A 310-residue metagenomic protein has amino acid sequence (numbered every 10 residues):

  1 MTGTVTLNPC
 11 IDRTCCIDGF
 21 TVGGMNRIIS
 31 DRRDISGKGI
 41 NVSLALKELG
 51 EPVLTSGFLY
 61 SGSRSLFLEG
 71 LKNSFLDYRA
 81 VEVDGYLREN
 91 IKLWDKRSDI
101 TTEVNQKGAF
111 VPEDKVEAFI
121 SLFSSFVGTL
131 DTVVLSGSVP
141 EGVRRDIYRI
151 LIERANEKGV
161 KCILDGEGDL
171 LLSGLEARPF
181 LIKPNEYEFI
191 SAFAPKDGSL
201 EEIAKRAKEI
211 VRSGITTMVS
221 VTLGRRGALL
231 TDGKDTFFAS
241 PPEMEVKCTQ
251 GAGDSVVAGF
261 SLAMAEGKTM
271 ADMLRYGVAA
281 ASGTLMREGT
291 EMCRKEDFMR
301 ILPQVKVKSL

Functional and structural regions predicted by a protein language model:
M1-G23: Positively charged, low-complexity intrinsically disordered leader regions
R27-L87, I301-Q304: Substrate-binding N-lobe of the ribokinase-like
L44, I91-L93, G227-T231: Short beta-strand scaffold segments in enzyme catalytic cores
K47, N156, A265: Gly/Ala-rich phosphate-binding loop of Rossmann-like dinucleotide-binding domains, activating on the conserved
L93-T129: Conserved phosphate-binding/catalytic loop of the ribokinase/pfkB sugar-kinase fold
E103-N105, L130-G137, D165, K183-E186: Short beta-strands and strand-loop turn motifs
D146-K234: Conserved phosphate/ATP/ADP-binding segment of small-molecule kinases
L172, L200-L310: Conserved phosphate-binding/catalytic region of the ribokinase-like
